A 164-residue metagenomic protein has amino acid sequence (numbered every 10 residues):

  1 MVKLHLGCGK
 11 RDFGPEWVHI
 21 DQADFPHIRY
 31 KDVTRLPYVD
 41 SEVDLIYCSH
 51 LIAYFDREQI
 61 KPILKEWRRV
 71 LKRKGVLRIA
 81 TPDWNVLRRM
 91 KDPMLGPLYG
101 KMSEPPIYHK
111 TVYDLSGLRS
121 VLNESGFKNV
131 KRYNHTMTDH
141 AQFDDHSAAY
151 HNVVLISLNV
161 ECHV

Functional and structural regions predicted by a protein language model:
V2, E16, N129: Residues at the starts of beta-strands that form the adenosine-phosphate
V2-G9: Conserved class I S-adenosyl-L-methionine
K10-D40, N134-H135, D139-D145, Y150: Adenosine-cofactor binding site in Rossmann-like domains, unifying the SAM/SAH pocket of S-adenosylmethionine-dependent
V43-D44: Local beta-strand N-terminus motif with an aromatic residue
Y47: A conserved beta-strand element that flanks and buttresses the S-adenosyl-L-methionine
H50-Y54: Short catalytic micro-motifs in class I SAM-dependent methyltransferases
R57-E66, V70-K72, V76-V164: S-adenosyl-L-methionine-dependent methyltransferase catalytic module, highlighting the catalytic core
